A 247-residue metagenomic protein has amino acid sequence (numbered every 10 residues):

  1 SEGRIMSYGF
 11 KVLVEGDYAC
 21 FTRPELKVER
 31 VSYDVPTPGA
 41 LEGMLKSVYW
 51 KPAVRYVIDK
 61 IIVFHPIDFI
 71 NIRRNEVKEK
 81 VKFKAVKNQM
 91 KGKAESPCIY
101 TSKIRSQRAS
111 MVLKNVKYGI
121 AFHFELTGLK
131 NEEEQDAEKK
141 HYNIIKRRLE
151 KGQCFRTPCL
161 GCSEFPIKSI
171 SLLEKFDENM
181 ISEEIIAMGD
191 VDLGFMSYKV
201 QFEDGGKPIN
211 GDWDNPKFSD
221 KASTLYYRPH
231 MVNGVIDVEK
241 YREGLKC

Functional and structural regions predicted by a protein language model:
R4-V28, G234: N-terminal, Lys/Arg- and Ser/Thr-rich interaction peptides
M6, R55, V112-V116: A short, structural micro-pattern
F10-V12, D59, V116-I120: Hydrophobic residues positioned within well-ordered beta-strands of beta-sheet architectures
V14-Y18, H65, I120-G128: Beta-strand elements of well-folded, non-transmembrane domains
C20-T22, F69, G128-K130: Residue-level signal for secondary-structure boundary sites
R23, Y56-I58, N131-E133: Short, hydrophobic/aromatic beta-strand segments
L26, V31-E76: Glycine/small-residue-rich interface belts in oligomeric ring/scaffold proteins and their assembly partners
E76, V86-C247: Internal, well-folded beta-alpha domain core
